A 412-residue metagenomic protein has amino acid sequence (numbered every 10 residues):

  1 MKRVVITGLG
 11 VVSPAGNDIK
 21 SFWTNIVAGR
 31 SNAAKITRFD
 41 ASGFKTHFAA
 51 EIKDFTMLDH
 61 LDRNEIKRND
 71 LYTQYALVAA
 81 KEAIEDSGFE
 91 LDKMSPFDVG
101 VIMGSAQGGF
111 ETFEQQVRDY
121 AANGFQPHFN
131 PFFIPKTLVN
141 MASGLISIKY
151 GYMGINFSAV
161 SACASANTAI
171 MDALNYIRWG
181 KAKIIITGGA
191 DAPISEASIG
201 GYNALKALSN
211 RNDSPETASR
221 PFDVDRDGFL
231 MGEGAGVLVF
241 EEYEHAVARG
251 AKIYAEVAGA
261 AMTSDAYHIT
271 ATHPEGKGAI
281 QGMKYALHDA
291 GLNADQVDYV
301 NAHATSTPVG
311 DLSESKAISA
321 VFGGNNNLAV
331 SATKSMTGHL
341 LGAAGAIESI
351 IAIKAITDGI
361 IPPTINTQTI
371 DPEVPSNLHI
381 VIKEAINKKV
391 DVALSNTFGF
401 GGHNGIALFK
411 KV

Functional and structural regions predicted by a protein language model:
M1-I6, K93-P96, A290-Q296, P375-V412: Flexible, low-complexity linker/loop segments at domain and module junctions
R3-T7, A34, D213-A290, Y299: Condensing-enzyme catalytic core mediating Claisen C-C bond formation in acyl metabolism
I6, S21, V27-S161, A190-I199 (+1 more regions): Conserved beta-ketoacyl condensing-enzyme motif
G8, I26, A80, V101 (+10 more regions): Conserved small-residue
K20-V27, F110-Q126, Y176-W179, I199-N212 (+3 more regions): A glycine- and small-aliphatic-rich helix-loop capping segment at beta-alpha/alpha-beta transitions that lines
A76-F89, V139-A142, S147-Y150, N156-D191 (+3 more regions): Active-site-proximal alpha-helical scaffold in enzymes
G124-N130, M171, N175, A192-A248 (+1 more regions): Glycine-/small-residue-rich "gating" segment that lines the acyl/pantetheine channel and substrate pocket
K181-D227, A260-P274, A304-D311, N326-L378: Acyl-CoA/ACP chain-elongation machinery
